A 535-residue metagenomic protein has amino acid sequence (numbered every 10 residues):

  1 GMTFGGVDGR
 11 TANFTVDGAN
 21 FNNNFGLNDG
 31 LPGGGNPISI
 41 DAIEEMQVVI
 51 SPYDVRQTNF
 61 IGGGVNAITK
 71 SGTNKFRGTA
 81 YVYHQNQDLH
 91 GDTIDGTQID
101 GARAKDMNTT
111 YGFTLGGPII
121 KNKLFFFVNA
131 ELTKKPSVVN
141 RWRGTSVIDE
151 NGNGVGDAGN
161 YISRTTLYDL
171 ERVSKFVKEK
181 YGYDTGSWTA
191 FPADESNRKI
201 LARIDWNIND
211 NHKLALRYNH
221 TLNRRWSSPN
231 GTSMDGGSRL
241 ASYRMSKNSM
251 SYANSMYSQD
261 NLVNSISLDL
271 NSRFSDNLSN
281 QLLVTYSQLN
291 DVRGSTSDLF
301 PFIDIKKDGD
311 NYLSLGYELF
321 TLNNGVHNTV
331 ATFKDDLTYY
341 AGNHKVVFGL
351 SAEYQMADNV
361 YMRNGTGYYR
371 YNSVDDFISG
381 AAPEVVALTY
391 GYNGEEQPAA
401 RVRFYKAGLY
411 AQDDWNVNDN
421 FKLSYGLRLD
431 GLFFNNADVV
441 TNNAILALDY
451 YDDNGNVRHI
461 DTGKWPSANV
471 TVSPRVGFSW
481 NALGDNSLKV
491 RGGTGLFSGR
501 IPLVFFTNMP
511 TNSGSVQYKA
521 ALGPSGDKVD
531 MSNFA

Functional and structural regions predicted by a protein language model:
G1, G33, T97-A104, T185-P192 (+8 more regions): Active-site rim elements
G1-G64, K70-L262, F274-D276, Q288-N290 (+2 more regions): Acidic, glycine-rich flexible loop segments
F4, V48, A67, F76-V82 (+12 more regions): Membrane-embedded beta-strands that build the outer-membrane beta-barrel scaffold
Q87-G91, K135-N140, T189-A190, R225-P229 (+7 more regions): Outer-membrane beta-barrel proteins
W142-S146, G231-S233, S297-L299, R363-T366 (+2 more regions): Short secondary-structure boundary/capping segments
N151-S187, K306-Y317, V374-E395, A520-A535: Flexible glycine-rich, low-complexity coil/linker segments exposed to the extracellular/periplasmic environment
E179, A193-N197, N207-Q412, D452-R458: Replace "related TpsB outer-membrane translocases also match" with "some related outer-membrane beta-barrels such as
D438-S473, G477-A535: Solvent-exposed loop/turn elements at secondary-structure boundaries
